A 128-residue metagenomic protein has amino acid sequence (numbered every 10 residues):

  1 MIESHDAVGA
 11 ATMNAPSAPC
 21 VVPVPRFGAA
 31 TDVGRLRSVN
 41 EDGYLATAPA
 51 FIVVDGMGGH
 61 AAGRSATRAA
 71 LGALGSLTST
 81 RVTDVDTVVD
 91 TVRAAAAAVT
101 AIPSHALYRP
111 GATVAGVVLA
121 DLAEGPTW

Functional and structural regions predicted by a protein language model:
M1-W128: PP2C/PPM-type serine/threonine phosphatase catalytic domain
